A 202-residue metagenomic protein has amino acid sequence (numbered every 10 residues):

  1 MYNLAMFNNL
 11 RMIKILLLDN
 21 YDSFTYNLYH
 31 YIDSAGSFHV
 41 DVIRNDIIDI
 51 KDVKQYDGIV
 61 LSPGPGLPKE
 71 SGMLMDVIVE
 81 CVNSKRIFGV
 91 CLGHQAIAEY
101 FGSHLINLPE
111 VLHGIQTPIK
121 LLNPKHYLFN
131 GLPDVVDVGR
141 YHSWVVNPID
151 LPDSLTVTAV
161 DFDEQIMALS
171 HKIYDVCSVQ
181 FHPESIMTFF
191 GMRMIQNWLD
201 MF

Functional and structural regions predicted by a protein language model:
M1-N83, L92, F189-F190, Q196-F202: N-terminal beta1-alpha1 cap of cysteine-dependent amidohydrolase-like domains
D33, I50-K54, I97-Y100, P148-P152 (+1 more regions): Short loop/helix-cap segments at secondary-structure boundaries that form the rim of catalytic
V40-V42, L105, V157: Generic structural signal for residues in well-ordered beta-strands
R44-N45, N107, R140: Short loop/edge segments at beta-strand edges and connector loops that shape dinucleotide/nucleotide cofactor-binding
Y56-H126, N130-G131, D137, I195: Cysteine-nucleophile active-site neighborhood
C91, H142, H182: Histidine-centered divalent metal-coordination motifs
H126-I173: Catalytic beta-strand/loop cores that center a nucleophilic Ser/Cys/Thr and support acyl-enzyme chemistry
T156-V160, E164-S170, D175-F202: C-terminal and late-domain segments of enzyme folds
